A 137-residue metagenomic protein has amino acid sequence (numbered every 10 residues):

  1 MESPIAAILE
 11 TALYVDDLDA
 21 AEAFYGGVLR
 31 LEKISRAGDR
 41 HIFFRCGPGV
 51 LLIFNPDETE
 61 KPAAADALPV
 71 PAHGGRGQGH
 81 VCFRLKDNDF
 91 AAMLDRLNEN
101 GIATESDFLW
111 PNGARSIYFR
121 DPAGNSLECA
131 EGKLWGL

Functional and structural regions predicted by a protein language model:
M1-L9, E32-K86, A92-R120, K133-L137: Vicinal oxygen chelate
A12, D19, A91: Conserved catalytic core of two-component sensor histidine kinases
L13-D16, L85-D87: Short, surface-exposed ligand-recognition loops at beta-strand->loop->(often short) alpha-helix junctions that present
V15-L18, P111: Conserved beta-strand-loop-alpha-helix junction that forms the acyl-donor binding cleft
D17, D121-G124: Conserved phosphate-binding and hydrolysis motifs of nucleotide-dependent enzymes
A21-V28, L97, G124: Conserved active-site tyrosine of GNAT-family acetyltransferases
S126-C129: Short glycine-/small-residue motifs
